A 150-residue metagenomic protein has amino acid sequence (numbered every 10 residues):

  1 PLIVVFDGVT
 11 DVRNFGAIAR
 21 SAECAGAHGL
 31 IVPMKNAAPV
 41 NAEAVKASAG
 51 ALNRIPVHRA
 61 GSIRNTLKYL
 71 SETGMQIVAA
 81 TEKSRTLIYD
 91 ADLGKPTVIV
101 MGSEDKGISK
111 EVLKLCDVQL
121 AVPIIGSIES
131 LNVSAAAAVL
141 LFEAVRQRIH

Functional and structural regions predicted by a protein language model:
P1-H150: Post-transcriptional modification and biogenesis factors for structured RNAs of the translation apparatus
